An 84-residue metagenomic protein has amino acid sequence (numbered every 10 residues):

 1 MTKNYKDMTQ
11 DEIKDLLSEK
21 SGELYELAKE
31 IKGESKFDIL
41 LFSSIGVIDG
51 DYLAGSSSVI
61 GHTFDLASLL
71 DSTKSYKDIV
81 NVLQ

Functional and structural regions predicted by a protein language model:
T2-Q84: Solvent-exposed interaction surfaces and binding hotspots enriched for charged
